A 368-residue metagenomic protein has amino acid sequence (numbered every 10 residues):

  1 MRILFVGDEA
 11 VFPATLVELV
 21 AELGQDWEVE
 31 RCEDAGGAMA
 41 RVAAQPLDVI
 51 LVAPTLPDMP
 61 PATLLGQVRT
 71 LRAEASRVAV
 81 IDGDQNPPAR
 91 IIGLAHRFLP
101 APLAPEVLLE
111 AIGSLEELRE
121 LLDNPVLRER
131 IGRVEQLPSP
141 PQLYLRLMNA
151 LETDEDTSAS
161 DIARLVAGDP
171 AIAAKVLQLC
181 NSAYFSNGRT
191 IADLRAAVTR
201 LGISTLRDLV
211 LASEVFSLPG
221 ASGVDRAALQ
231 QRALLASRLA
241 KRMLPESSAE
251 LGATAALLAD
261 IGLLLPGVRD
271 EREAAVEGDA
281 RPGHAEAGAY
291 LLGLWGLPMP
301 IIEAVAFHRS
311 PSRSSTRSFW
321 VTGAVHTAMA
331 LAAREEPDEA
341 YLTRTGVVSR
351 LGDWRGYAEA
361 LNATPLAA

Functional and structural regions predicted by a protein language model:
G7: Conserved acidic carboxylate
A10-E30: Two-component/phosphorelay signaling modules centered on CheY-like receiver
P13, A35-A38, A43, D48-R77 (+1 more regions): Conserved phosphotransfer microenvironments
G24, Q45, R72, L244-S247: A structural signal for short coil/turn segments at secondary-structure junctions
N86-A89, G93, R97, L103-Y341: Conserved alpha-helical "signature site" that marks functionally important helical segments or helix/loop junctions
V347-L351, R355-A368: Terminal helices and disordered tails flanking the catalytic cores of nucleotide-processing hydrolases
